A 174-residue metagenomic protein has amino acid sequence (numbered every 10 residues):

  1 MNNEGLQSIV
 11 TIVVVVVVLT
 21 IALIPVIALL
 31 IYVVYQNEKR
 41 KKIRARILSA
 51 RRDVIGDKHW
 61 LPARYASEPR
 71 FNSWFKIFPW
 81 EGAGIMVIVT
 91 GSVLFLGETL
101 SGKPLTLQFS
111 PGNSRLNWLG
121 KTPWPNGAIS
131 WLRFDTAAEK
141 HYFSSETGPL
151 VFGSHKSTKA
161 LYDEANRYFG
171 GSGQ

Functional and structural regions predicted by a protein language model:
M1-N2, Q174: Short, solvent-exposed mixed-charge patches
N2-S8, V15-V87: Anionic N-terminal interaction surfaces
G5, V18, P104-T106, W131 (+1 more regions): Acidic/proline-rich low-complexity IDRs
I12-V15, S172-Q174: Long, solvent-exposed, polar/charged low-complexity segments
E68-S73, F95, L100-P104, A137-S145 (+1 more regions): Short, surface-exposed beta-strand/loop "edge" segments at domain boundaries and coil↔beta transitions
I77-E81, I85, V89-I129: Phosphoinositide-binding peripheral membrane targeting modules
F109-Q174: Acidic, Ser/Thr- and proline-rich intrinsically disordered linker/docking segments of eukaryotic scaffolds
